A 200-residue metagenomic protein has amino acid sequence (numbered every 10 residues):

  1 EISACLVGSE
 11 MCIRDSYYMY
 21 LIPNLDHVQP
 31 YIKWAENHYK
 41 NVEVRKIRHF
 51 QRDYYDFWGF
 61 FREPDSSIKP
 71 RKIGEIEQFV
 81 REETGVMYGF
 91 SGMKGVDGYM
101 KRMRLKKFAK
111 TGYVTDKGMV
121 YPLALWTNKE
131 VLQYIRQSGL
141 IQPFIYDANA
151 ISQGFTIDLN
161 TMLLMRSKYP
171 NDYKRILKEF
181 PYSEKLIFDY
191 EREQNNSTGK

Functional and structural regions predicted by a protein language model:
S3-A4, S9-K200: Nucleotide-activated chemistry modules centered on ATP-dependent adenylation/adenylyltransferase
